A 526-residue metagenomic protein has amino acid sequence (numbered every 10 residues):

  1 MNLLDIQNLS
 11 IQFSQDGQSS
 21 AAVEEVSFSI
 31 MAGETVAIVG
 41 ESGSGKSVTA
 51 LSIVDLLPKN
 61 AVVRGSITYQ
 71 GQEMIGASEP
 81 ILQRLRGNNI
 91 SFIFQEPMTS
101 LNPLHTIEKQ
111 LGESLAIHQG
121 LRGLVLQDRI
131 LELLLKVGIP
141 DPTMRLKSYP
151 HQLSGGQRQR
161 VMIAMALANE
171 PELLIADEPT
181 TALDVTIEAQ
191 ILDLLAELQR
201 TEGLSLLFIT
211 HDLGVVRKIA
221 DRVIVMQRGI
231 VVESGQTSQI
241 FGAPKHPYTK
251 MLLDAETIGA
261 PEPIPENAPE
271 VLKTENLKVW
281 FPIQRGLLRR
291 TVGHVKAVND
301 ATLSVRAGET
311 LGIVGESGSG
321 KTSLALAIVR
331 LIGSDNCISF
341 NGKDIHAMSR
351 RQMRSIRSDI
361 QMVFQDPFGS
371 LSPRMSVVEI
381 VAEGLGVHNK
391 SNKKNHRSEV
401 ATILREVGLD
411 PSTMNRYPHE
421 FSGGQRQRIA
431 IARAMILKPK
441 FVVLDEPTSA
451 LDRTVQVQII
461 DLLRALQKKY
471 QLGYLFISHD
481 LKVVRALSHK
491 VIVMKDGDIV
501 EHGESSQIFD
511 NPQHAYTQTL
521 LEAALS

Functional and structural regions predicted by a protein language model:
V62-E73, N336-D344, I356: Conserved ABC transporter NBD signature motif
V125-M144, D344, K394-S412, L521-E522: Conserved ABC ATPase "signature" region
S148-L153, Q157, Y417-F421, Q425: Conserved ABC ATPase signature
A168-E172, I436-K440: A short, proline-enriched helix->beta-strand linker immediately N-terminal to the Walker B motif in ABC-type P-loop
V216-K218, V484-A486: A short, surface-exposed alpha-helical micro-motif characterized by mixed small hydrophobic and charged/polar residues
S234-G235, A243, H502-G503, N511: ABC ATPase "signature
